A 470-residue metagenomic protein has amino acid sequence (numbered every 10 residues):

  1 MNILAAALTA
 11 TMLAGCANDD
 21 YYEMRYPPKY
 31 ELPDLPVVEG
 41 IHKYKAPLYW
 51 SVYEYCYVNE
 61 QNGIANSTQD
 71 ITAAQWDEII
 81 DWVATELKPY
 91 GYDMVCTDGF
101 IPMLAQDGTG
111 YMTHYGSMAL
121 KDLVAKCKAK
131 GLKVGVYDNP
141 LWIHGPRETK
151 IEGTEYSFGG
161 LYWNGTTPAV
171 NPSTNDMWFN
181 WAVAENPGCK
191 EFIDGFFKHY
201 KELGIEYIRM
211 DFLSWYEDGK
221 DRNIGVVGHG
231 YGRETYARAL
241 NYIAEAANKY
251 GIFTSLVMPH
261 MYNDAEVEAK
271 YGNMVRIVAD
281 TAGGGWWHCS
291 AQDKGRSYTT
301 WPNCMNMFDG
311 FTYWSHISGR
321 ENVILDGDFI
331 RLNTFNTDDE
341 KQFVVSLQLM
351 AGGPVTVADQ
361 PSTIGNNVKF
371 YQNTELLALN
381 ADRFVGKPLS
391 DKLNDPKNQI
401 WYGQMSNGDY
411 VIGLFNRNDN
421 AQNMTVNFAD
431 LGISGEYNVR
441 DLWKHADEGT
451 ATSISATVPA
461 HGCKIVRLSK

Functional and structural regions predicted by a protein language model:
M1-L4: Bacterial N-terminal signal peptides that target proteins for export
A14-G15: C-terminal motif of bacterial Sec signal peptides marking the signal peptidase cleavage site
N18-G135, P140-H144, P354-D395, Q404-Y410 (+2 more regions): Conserved structural scaffold segments of CAZyme catalytic domains across common CAZy folds
K45-S51, Q61, A244-A446, S455-S469: Active-site-proximal substrate-binding groove within the catalytic cores of carbohydrate-active enzymes
G91-I101, I193-R222: Active-site groove signature of glycoside hydrolases
G108-M118, K190, Y216-N241: Active-site cleft segment of glycoside hydrolase catalytic domains centered on the general acid/base Glu
K133-R147, Y236, L240-A265: Aromatic-lined carbohydrate-recognition surfaces of secreted/lumenal glycan-active proteins
P140-L203: Active-site-adjacent "subsite" loops/lids of carbohydrate-active enzymes
